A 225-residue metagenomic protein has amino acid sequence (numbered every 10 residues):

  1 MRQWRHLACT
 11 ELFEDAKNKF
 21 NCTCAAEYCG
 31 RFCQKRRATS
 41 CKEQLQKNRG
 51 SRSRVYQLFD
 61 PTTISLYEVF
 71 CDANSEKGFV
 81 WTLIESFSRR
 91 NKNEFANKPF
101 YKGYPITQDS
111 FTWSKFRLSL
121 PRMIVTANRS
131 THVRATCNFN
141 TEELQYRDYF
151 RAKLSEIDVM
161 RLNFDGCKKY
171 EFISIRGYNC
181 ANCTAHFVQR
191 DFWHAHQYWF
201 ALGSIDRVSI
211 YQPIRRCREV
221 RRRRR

Functional and structural regions predicted by a protein language model:
M1-R225: Mature extracellular or lumenal effector domains of secreted proteins and single-pass membrane receptors/adhesion
